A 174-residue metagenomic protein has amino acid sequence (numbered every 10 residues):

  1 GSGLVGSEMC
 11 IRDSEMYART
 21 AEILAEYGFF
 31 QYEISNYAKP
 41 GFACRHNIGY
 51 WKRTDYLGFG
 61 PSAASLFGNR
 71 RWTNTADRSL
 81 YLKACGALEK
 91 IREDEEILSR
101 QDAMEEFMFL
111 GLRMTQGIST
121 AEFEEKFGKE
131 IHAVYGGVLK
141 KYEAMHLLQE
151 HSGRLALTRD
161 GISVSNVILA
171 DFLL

Functional and structural regions predicted by a protein language model:
G1-G6, C10-I11: Single conserved hydrophobic/aromatic residue that forms the stacking wall/gate of nucleotide- or nucleobase-binding
R12-T20, L24: Polar, glycine-rich mid-to-C-terminal structural blocks that act as macromolecule-binding/assembly scaffolds
Q31-I34, E150: Short beta-strand "wing" residues that participate in macromolecule-binding interfaces
Y32, T54, F123, T158: Conserved, mostly hydrophobic/aromatic
Y37-R53: Short, electropositive alpha-helical surface patch
I48-W51, G58-E143: Hydrophobic, secondary-structure "cap" segments at the distal end of domains
E143-G153: A short, conserved structural fragment
D160-L174: Short, amphipathic alpha-helical interaction segments positioned at domain boundaries
